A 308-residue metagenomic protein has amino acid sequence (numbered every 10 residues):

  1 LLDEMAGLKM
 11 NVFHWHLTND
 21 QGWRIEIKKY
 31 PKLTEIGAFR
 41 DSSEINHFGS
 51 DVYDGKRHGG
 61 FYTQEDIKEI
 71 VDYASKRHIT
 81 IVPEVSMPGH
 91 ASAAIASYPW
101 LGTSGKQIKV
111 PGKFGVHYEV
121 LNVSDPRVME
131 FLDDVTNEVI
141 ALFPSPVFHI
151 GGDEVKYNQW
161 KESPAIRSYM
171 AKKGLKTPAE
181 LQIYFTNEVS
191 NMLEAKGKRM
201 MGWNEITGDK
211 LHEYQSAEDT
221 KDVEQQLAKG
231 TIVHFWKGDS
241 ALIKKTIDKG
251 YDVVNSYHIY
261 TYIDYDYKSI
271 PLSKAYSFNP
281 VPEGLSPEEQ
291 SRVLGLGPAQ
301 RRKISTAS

Functional and structural regions predicted by a protein language model:
L1, A6, T63-D66, I70 (+4 more regions): Stable alpha-helical elements in mature extracytoplasmic
L1-D20: A conserved hydrophobic secondary-structure block that centers on an alpha-helix together with its immediately flanking
E4, M200-E205, H212-T231, W236-S308: Flexible, acidic glycine-rich loops studded with aromatic residues
V12-H14, H78-V82, V120, V147-H149 (+4 more regions): Structural preference for beta-strand elements that scaffold enzyme active sites
T18-G22, S86-H90, D153-V155, E205-G208 (+2 more regions): Active-site beta-loop-alpha junctions enriched in small/polar residues
Q21-K76, A91-E130, N158-P178, I183: Aromatic- and acidic-residue-enriched carbohydrate-binding clefts of CAZyme catalytic domains
T63-I81, E138-S145, F185-M200, A299-I304: A structural motif corresponding to the C-terminal end of an alpha-helix and its immediate exit/capping segment
D133, N137, A141-F148, G152 (+1 more regions): Gly/Pro-rich turn-and-neighbor structural signature
